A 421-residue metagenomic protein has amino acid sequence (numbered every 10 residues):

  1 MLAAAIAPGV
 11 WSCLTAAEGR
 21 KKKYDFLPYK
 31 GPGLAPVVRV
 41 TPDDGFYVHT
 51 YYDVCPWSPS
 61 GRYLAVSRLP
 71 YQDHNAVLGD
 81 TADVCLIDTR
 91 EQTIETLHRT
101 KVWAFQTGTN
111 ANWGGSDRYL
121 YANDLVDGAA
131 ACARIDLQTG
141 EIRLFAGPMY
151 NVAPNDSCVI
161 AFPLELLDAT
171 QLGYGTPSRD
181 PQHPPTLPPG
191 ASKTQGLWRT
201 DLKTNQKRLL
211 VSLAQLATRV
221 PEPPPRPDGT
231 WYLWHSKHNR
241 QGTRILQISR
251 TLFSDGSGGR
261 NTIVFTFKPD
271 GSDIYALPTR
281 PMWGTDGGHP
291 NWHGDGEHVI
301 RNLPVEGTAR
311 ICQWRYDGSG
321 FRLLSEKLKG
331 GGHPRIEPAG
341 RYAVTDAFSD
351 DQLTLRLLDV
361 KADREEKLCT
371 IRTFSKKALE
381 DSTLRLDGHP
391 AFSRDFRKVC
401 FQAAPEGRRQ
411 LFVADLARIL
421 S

Functional and structural regions predicted by a protein language model:
M1-A17: N-terminal export signals
V38-F46, H98-A104, R208-P227, T279-M282 (+1 more regions): Surface-exposed loop and turn segments in beta-propeller and other repeat-based domains that flank or scaffold
Y51-D53, G79-L120, L125: Blade-loop segments of beta-propeller domains
V54-Y63, T109-L120, N151-C158, K237-R244 (+3 more regions): Blade-terminus and WD-like Trp-Asp/Gly-His loop motifs, strongest in beta-propeller folds
S67-D80, L164-T194, I248-N261, F348: Short, conserved, GDST-rich strand-edge loop motifs in beta-rich repeat architectures
G108-N110, N123-G196, V211-P223: Asp-box/WD-like beta-propeller blade repeats and closely related beta-sheet repeat scaffolds
S325-H333, E365-H389: Conserved blade-ending motifs and adjacent loop-strand segments that build the rim/top face of beta-propeller domains
E326-R364: Loop/turn-rich, solvent-exposed surfaces of beta-rich toroidal or solenoidal domains
